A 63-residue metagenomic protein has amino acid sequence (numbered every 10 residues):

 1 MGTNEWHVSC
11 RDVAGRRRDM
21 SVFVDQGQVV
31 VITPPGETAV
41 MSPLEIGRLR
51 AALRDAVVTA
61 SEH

Functional and structural regions predicted by a protein language model:
M1-H63: Positively charged, low-complexity terminal tracts and the immediately adjacent first secondary-structure elements
